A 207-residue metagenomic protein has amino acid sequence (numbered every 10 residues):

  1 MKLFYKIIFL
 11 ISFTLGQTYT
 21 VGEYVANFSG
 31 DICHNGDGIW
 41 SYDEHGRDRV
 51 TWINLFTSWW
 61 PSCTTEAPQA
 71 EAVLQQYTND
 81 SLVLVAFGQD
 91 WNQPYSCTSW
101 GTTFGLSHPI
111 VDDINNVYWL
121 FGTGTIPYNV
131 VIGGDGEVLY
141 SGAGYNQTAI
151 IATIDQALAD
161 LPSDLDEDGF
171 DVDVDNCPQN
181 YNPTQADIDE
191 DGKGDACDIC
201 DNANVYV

Functional and structural regions predicted by a protein language model:
L3-T14: Sec-dependent N-terminal signal peptides
A26-T51, Q76-Y77: A short beta-strand-turn-helix
V50-A72: Conserved redox-active cysteine motifs that mediate thiol-disulfide chemistry, especially di-cysteine Cys-X(1-2)-Cys
N54-W59, A86-W91, V111-N116, I132-D135 (+1 more regions): Active-site-proximal beta-strand/loop segments in catalytic clefts of secreted hydrolases
V85, T98-I132: Short, internal strand/loop/helix patches that form the active-site neighborhood or redox-interaction surface
V131-D164: Thiol-/selenol-based redox modules, centered on thioredoxin-like and closely related oxidoreductase domains
P162-V207: Extracellular calcium-associated, cysteine-rich motifs in secreted modular proteins
